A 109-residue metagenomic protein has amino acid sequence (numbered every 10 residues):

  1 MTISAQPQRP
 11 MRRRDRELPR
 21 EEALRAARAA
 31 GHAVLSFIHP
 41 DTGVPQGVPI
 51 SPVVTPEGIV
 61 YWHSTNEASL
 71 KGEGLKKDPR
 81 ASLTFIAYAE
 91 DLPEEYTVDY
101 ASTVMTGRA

Functional and structural regions predicted by a protein language model:
M1-A109: Binding-site signature for planar aromatic cofactors or substrates
